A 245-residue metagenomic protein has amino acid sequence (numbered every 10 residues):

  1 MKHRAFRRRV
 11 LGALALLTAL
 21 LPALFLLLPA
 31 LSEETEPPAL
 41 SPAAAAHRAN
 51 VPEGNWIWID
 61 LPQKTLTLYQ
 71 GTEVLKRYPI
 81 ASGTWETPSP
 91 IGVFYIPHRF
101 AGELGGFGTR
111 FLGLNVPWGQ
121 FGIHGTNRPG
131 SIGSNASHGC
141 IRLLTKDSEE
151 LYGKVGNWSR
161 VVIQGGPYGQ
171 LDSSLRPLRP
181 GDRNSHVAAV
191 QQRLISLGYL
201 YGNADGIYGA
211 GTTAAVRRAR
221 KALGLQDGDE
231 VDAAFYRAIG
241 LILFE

Functional and structural regions predicted by a protein language model:
M1-T18: N-terminal Sec-pathway targeting helices
G12-A13, A23-I91, P97-F100, F107-R110 (+2 more regions): Cell wall/extracellular polymer interaction/catalysis modules
R48, P52, P88-I91, F100-G202 (+2 more regions): Exported/periplasmic cell-wall-interacting domains
G206, D229: Acidic, glycine-anchored loop motifs typical of Ca2+
T212-A214, R237: Gram-negative outer-membrane assembly/targeting C-terminal domains
V216, R220: Conserved hydrophobic/aromatic packing and binding residues within compact polymer-binding modules
L223: Conserved micro-motifs of the catalytic ATP-binding
